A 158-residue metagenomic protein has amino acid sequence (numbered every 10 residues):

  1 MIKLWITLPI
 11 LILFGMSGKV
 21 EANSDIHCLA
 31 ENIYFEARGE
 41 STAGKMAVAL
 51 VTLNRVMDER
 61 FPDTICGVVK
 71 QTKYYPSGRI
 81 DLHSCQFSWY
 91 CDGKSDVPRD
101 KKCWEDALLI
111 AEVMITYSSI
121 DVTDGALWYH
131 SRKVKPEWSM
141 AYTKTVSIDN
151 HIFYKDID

Functional and structural regions predicted by a protein language model:
L4-F14: Sec-dependent N-terminal signal peptides
V20-D158: Bacterial extracytoplasmic/cell-wall-associated proteins, especially those involved in peptidoglycan
